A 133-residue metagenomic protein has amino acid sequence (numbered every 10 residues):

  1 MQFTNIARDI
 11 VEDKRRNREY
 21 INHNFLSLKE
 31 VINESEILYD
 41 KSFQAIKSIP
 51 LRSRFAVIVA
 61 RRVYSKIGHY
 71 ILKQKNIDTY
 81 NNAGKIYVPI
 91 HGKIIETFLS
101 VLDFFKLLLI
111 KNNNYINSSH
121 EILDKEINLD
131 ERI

Functional and structural regions predicted by a protein language model:
Q2-R8: Short alpha-helix carrying the canonical HExxH Zn2+-binding catalytic motif
I10-I133: Catalytic cores of Mg2+-dependent Asp-rich isoprenoid enzymes
